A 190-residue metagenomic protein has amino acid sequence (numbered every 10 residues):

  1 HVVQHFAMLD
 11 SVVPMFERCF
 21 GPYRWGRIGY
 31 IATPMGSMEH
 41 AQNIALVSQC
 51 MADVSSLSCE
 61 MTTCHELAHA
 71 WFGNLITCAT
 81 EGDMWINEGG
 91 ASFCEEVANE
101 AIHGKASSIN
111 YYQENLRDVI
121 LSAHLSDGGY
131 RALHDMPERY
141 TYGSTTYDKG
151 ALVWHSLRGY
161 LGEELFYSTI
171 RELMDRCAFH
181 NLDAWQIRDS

Functional and structural regions predicted by a protein language model:
H1-S190: Hydrophobic alpha-helical and helix-loop surface patches within well-folded domains that function as non-catalytic
